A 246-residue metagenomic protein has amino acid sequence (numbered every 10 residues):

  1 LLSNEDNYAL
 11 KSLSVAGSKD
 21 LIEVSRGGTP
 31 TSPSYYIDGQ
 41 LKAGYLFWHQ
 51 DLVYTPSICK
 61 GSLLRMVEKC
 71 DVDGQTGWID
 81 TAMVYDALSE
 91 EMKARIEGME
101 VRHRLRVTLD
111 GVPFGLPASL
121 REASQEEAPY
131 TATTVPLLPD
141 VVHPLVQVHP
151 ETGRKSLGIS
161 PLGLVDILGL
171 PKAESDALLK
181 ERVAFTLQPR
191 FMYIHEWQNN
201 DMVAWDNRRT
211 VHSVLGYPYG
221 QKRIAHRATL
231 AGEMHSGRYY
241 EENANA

Functional and structural regions predicted by a protein language model:
L1-A204, R208-A246: Fe(II)/2-oxoglutarate oxygenase catalytic core
